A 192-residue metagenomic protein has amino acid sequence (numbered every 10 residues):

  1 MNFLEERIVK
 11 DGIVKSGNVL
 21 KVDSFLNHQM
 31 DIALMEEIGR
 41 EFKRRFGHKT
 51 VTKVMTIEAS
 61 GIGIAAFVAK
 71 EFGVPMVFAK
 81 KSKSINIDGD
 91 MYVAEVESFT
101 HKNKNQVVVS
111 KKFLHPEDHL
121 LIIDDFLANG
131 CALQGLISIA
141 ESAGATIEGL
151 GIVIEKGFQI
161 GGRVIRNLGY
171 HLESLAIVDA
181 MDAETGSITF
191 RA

Functional and structural regions predicted by a protein language model:
M1-V51: Active-site-facing substrate-recognition patch
N2, E6, N18, I137-A192: PRPP-dependent phosphoribosyltransferase catalytic core
R45-V51, E117-H119, S142-E148: Short, surface-exposed connector motifs at secondary-structure boundaries
V51-E58: Short glycine-rich phosphate-binding loop at a beta-alpha junction
G63-F72: Short Gly/Thr/Asp-enriched flexible loops that form oxyanion-binding sites at enzyme active sites
V74-L120, G186-R191: Short, glycine/charge-rich flexible loops or terminal/linker lids adjacent to PRPP-binding catalytic cores
D124-S142: Active-site/ligand-binding-proximal alpha/beta "capping" segment
